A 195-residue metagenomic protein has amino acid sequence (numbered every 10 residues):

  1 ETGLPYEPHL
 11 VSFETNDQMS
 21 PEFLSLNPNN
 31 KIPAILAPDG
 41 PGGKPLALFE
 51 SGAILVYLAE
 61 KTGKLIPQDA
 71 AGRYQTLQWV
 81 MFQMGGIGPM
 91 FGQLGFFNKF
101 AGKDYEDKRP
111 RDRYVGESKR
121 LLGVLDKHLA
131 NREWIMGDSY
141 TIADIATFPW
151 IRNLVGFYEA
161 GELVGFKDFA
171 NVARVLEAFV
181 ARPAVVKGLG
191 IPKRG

Functional and structural regions predicted by a protein language model:
E1-P110: GST-like domain detector, emphasizing the conserved glutathione-binding G-site in the N-terminal thioredoxin-like
F13-E14, Y140, R194: Positions that flank functional sites
S25, A181, G190-I191: Phosphate-coordinating loops and pocket residues in cytosolic domains that bind phosphorylated ligands
N29, K61, N131-R132, R182: Structured helix-beta-strand junction loops
A53, P183-A184: Alpha-helix/helix-capping structural signal
A59, W150-I151, L189: Active-site-flanking alpha-helical
W79-A181: GST-like fold's C-terminal all-alpha helical module
V185-G195: Terminal-tail/helix-coil boundary detector
